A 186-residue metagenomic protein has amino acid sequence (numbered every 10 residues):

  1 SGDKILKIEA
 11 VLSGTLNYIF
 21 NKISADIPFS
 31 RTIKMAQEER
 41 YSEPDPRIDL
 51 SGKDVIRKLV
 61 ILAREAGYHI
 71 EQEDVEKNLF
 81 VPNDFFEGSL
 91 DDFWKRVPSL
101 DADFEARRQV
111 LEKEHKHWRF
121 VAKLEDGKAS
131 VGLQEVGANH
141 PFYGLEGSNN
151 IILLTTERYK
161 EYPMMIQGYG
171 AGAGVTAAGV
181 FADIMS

Functional and structural regions predicted by a protein language model:
S1-K22: A contiguous active-site-proximal alpha/beta segment in oxidoreductase catalytic domains
G2, L6, T32, P44 (+2 more regions): A residue-level detector for conformationally permissive "hinge/kink" positions
G2-E9, P28-R31, H69-Q72: A short alpha-helix-loop-beta-strand transition element characteristic of N-terminal alpha/beta dinucleotide-binding
D3, A10, I27, L50 (+3 more regions): Charged, alpha-helix-enriched surfaces in structured cytosolic catalytic cores of large nucleotide-utilizing machines
L6, S42-L50, Q167-A171: A short glycine-threonine-serine/GTX helix/turn-capping micro-motif
K7-E9, N17, M35, D126-S186: Catalytic, metal-anchored helix/loop core of enzyme active sites in primary metabolism
K22-I23, T32-G144, N149: Substrate-binding/catalytic subdomain of NAD(P)-dependent oxidoreductase enzymes
